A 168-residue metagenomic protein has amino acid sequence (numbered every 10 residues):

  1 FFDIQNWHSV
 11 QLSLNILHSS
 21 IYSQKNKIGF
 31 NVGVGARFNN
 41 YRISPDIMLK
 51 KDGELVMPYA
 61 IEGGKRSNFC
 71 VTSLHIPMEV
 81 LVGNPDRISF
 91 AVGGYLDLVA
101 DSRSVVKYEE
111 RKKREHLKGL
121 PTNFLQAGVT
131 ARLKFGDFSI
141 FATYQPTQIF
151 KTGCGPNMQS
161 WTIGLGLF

Functional and structural regions predicted by a protein language model:
F1-N15, F150-T152: Surface-exposed strand-loop-strand hairpins of Gram-negative outer-membrane beta-barrel proteins
F1-W7, Y41-V71, V99-E110, R114-T130: Extracellular/periplasm-exposed beta-strand and loop segments of Gram-negative cell-envelope proteins, dominated by
S20, V34-R42, L96-S102, D137-S139 (+1 more regions): Transmembrane beta-strands of outer-membrane beta-barrel pores
I21-G29, N84-R87: Short loop/turn motifs that connect adjacent beta-strands in outer-membrane beta-barrel proteins
K25-L49: Early exported N-terminus immediately downstream of N-terminal targeting peptides
I28-V34, L74-I76, I88-G94, V129-A131 (+2 more regions): Transmembrane beta-strands of outer-membrane beta-barrel proteins
E62-D101: Detector for outer-membrane/organellar transmembrane beta-barrel domains, recognizing the amphipathic beta-strand
E115-F168: Predominantly the C-terminal beta-signal and adjacent terminal strand-loop region of outer-membrane beta-barrel
